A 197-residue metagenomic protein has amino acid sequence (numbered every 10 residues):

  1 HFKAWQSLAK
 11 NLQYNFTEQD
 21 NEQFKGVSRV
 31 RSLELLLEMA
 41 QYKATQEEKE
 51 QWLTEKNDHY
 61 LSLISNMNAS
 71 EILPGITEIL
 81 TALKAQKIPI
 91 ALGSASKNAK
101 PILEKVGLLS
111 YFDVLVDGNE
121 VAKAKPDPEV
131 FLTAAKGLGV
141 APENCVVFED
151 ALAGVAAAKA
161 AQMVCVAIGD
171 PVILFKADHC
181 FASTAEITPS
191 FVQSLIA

Functional and structural regions predicted by a protein language model:
H1-E22: Active-site neighborhood of HAD-like aspartate-dependent phosphohydrolases
F2, Q6, R29-E34, L53 (+2 more regions): An amphipathic alpha-helix signature
A9, V30-A44, I102, A135: Helix-loop "lid/cap" segments that line or gate small-molecule binding pockets
N11-Y14, A40-K43, A85, G107-Y111 (+1 more regions): Short helix-capping segments at alpha-helix termini
N15, E38-P74: Metal-dependent phosphoesterase signature
S62-L92: Short, acidic loop-to-helix structural element flanking the phosphoryl-transfer center in phosphate-processing enzymes
T77-A82, S96-A197: Asp-based, Mg2+/Mn2+-dependent phosphohydrolase catalytic module
